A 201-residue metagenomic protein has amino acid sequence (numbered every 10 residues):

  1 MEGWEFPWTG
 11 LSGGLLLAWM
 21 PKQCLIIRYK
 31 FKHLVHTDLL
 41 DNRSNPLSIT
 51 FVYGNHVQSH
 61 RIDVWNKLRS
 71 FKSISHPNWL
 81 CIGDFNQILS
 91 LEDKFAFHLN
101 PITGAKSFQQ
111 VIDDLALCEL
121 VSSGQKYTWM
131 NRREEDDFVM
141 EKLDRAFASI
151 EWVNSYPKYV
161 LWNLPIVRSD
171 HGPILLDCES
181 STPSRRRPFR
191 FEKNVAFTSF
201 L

Functional and structural regions predicted by a protein language model:
M1-L201: A shared catalytic/ligand-binding motif for oxyanion handling
